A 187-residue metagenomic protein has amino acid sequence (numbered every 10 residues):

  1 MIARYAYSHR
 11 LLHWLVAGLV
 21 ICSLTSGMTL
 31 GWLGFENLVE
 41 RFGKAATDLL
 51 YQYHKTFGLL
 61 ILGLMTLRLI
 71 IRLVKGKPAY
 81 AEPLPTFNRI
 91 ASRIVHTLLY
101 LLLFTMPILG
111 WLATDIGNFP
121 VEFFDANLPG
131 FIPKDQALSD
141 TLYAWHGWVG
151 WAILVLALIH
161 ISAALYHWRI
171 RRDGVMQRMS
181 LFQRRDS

Functional and structural regions predicted by a protein language model:
M1-S187: Membrane-embedded alpha-helical bundles that constitute the cytochrome b-like, heme-associated redox core of multi-pass
